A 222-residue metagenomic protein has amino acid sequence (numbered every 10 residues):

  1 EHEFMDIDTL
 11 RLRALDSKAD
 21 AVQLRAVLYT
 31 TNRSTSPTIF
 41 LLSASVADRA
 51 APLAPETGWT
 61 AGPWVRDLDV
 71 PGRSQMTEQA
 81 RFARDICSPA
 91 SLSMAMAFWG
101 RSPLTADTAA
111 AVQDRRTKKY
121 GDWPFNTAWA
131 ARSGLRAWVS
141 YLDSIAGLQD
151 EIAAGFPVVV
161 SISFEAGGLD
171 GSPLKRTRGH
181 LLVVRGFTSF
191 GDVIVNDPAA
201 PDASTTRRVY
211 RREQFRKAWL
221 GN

Functional and structural regions predicted by a protein language model:
H2-A19: Short, surface-exposed tryptophan/glycine-enriched loops that mediate extracellular molecular recognition
E3, M76-A80, G168-P173: Low-complexity, polar-biased intrinsically disordered regions enriched in Pro/Ser/Thr/Gly
I7-T9, L68, D197-P198: Short linear motifs in intrinsically disordered/low-complexity regions
L12, L24, R73, A130 (+1 more regions): A generic signature of intrinsically disordered, low-complexity regions enriched in glycine/proline and charged/polar
D16-K119: Active-site-adjacent structural segments surrounding the nucleophilic cysteine of cysteine proteases and isopeptidases
S102-N222: Conserved active-site-adjacent core of cysteine acyl-enzyme catalytic domains
